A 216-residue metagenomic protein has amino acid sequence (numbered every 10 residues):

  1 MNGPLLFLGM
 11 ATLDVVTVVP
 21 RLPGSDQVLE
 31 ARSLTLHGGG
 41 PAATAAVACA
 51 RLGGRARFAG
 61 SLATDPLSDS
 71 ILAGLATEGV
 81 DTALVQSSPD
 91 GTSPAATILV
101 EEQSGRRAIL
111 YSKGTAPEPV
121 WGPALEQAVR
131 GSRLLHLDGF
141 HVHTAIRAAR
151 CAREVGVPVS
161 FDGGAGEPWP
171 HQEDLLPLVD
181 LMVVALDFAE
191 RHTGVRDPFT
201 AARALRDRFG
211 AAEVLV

Functional and structural regions predicted by a protein language model:
M1-S61, P66-A73, T77: Glycine-rich phosphate/adenosyl-contacting loop at the front of the ribokinase-like
P4-L6, R133-L134, L181, E213: Structural motif
C49, L135, L181-A185: Residue-level signal for inorganic ion chemistry
S61, S87-S88, I98-G139: Conserved phosphate-binding/catalytic loop of the ribokinase/pfkB sugar-kinase fold
G74-D90: A glycine-rich helix N-cap at a beta->alpha junction
A116-L125, H143-T144, D162-P170: Active-site glycine-rich loop that binds ribose-phosphate moieties when present
R153-P158, G164-V216: Conserved phosphate/ATP/ADP-binding segment of small-molecule kinases
